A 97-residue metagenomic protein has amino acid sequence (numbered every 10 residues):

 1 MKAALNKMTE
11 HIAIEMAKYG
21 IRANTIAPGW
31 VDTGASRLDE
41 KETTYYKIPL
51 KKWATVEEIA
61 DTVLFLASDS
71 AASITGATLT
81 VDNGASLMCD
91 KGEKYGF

Functional and structural regions predicted by a protein language model:
M1, T9: Active-site helix of classical SDR
N6, G34, V56-E57: Residues in well-ordered alpha-helical elements
N6, I14, S86: Flexible cofactor-recognition loop at the NAD(P)H-binding site of Rossmann-like short-chain dehydrogenase/reductase
I14-K18, A72: Alpha-helical segment proximal to the catalytic Tyr-Lys
K18, A23, A27-L38, V81: Short, flexible catalytic-loop segment of classical short-chain dehydrogenase/reductase
T25, E42-I74, L79-N83: C-terminal helical subdomain
T33, M88-C89: Conserved protein kinase catalytic core
G92-F97: A short alpha/beta connector and helix-capping loop motif
